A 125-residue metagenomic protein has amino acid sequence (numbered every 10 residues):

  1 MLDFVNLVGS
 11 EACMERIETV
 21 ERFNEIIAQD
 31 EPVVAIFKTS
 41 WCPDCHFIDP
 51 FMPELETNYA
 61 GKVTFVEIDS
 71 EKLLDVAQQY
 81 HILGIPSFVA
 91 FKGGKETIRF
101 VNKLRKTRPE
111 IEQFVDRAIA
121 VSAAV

Functional and structural regions predicted by a protein language model:
L2-E25: N-terminal "domain-start" segment that seeds a small globular fold
R16-E18, F37, M52-E56, A60-D75: Thiol-based oxidoreductase modules, predominantly thioredoxin-like and allied folds used for disulfide exchange
F23-N24, L74-A77: Short hydrophobic/charged patches on amphipathic alpha-helices used for structural packing and interfaces
A28-S40: Short active-site neighborhood of thiol/selenol oxidoreductases, capturing the structured segment around
F37-P50: Conserved redox-active cysteine motifs that mediate thiol-disulfide chemistry, especially di-cysteine Cys-X(1-2)-Cys
Y80-K92: Structural micro-motif
A90-V125: Non-catalytic, surface beta->alpha helical segment in thiol-disulfide oxidoreductase systems
